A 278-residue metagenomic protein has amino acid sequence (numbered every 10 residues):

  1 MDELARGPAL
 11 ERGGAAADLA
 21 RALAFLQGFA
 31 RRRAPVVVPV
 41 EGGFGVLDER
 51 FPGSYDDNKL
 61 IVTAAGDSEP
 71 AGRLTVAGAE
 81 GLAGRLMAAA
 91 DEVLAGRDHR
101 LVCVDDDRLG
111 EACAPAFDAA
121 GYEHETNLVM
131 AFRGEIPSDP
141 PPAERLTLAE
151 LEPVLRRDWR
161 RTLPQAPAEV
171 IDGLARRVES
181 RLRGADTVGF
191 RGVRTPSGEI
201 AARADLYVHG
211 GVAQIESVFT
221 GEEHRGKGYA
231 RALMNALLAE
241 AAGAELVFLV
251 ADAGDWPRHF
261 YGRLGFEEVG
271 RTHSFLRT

Functional and structural regions predicted by a protein language model:
M1-G28, K59-V62, R85, L128-V129 (+3 more regions): Short amphipathic alpha-helix that is part of the acyltransferase structural core
M1-R97, R108-G110, A114: N-terminal charged segments
R31-P35, G96-H99, E125-T126, S180-G192 (+1 more regions): A short helix-loop-beta-strand connector motif used in the catalytic cores of GNAT acetyltransferases and, in some
V37-V40, P115-E123, T187-A202: Conserved beta-hairpin
P52-N58, Y207-I215, R225: A conserved beta-turn-beta hairpin within the catalytic core of GNAT-like acetyltransferases that forms part
A65-A77, L82-P153, P164, F248-V250 (+1 more regions): Acyl-donor-binding surface of acyltransferase catalytic domains
A79-A90, S217-E222, G226-E240, H259 (+1 more regions): Conserved acetyl-CoA-binding loop-helix of GNAT-fold acetyltransferases
E179-F219: A conserved beta-strand-loop-helix scaffold within acyl/acetyltransferase catalytic domains
